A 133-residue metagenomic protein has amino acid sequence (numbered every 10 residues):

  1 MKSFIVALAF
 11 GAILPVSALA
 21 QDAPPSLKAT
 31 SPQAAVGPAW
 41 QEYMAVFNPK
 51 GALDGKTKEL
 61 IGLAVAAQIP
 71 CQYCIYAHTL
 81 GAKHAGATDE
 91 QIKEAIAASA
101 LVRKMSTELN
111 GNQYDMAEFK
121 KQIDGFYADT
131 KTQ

Functional and structural regions predicted by a protein language model:
M1-F4, M105: Small/flexible residues
S3-T57, N110-Q133: Acidic, glycine/proline-rich low-complexity segments that act as flexible tails and inter-domain linkers
P38-K83, K93-T107: Short N-proximal segments of mature Sec-exported proteins
L80-Q133: Surface-exposed, polar helix/loop patches in the mature regions of secreted/periplasmic/lumenal proteins that form
